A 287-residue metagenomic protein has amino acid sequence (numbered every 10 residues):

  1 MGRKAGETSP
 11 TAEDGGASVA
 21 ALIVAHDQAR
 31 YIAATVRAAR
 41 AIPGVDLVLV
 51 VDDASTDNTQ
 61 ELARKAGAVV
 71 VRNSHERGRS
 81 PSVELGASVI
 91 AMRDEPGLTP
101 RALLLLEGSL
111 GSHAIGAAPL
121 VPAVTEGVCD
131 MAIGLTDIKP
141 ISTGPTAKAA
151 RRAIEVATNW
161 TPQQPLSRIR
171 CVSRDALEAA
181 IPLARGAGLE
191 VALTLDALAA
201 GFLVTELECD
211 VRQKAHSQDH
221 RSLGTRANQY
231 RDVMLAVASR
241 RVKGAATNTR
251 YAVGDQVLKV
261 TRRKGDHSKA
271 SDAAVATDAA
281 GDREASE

Functional and structural regions predicted by a protein language model:
M1-G15, P182-L183, A187-E287: Hydrophobic helical membrane-anchoring modules
A20-V24: Short hydrophobic beta-strand elements that form part of the catalytic alpha/beta core underpinning NDP-sugar/donor
H26-A41: Short, well-formed alpha-helical segments that are part of the catalytic scaffolds of diverse glycosyltransferases
V45-A54, V71: Short beta-strand/loop segment that forms part of the nucleotide-sugar
D52-Q60, L110: A conserved acidic beta->alpha catalytic loop
Q60-V89, R93-P96: Conserved donor nucleotide-binding strand/loop of the catalytic core
V71-L85, H113-L183, S217-Q218: Acceptor/aglycone-binding surface of glycosyltransferases and processive sugar-polymer synthases
D94-G111: Short beta-strand-to-loop acidic/aromatic patch adjacent to the donor-nucleotide binding site
